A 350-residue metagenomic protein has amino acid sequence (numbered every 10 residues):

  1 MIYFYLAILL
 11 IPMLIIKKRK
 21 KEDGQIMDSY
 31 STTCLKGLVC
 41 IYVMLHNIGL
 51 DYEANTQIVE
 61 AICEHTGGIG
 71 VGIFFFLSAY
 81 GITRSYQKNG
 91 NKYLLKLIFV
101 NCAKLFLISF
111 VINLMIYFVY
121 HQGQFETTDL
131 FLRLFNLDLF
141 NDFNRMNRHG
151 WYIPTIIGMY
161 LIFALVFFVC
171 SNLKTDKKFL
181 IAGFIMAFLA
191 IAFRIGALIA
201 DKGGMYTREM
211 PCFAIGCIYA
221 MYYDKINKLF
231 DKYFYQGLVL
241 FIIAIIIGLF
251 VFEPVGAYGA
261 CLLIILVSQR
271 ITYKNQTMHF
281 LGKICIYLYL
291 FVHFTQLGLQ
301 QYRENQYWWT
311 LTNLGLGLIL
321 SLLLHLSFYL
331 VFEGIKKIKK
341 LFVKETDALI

Functional and structural regions predicted by a protein language model:
M1-L189, I284, N305-I350: Membrane-cytosol interface segments of multi-pass membrane proteins, especially ER/Golgi lipid-handling enzymes
I2-Y5, D23-G24, L189-G317: Alpha-helical transmembrane segments and terminal signal-anchor/GPI-anchor hydrophobic tails, characterized by long
